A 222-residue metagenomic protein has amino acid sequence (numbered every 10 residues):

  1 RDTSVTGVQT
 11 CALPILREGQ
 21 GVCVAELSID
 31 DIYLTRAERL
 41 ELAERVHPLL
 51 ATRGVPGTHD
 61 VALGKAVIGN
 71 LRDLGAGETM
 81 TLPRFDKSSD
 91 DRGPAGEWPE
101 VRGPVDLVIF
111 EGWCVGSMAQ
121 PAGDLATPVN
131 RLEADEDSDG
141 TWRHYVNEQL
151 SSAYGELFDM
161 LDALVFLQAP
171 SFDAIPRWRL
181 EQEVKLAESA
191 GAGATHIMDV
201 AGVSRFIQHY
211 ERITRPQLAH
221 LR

Functional and structural regions predicted by a protein language model:
D2-C11: Single conserved hydrophobic/aromatic residue that forms the stacking wall/gate of nucleotide- or nucleobase-binding
C11, V101-R102, L157: Structural alpha-helical scaffold elements that stabilize or flank donor/cofactor-binding regions in carbohydrate
P14-A25: Post-Walker A helix-loop "phosphate-sensing" segment adjacent to the P-loop in P-loop NTPases
A25-S28, I32-D90: Conserved nucleotide-sensing/catalytic segment adjacent to the nucleotide-binding pocket in NTP-handling enzymes
G77-E78, P104-V108, A163: Loop/turn-to-beta-strand initiation segments
D91-R102: Glycine-rich phosphate/ribose-binding loops and adjacent secondary-structure elements that form binding surfaces
V108-C114: Switch II (G3) loop of P-loop NTPases
C114-R222: Conserved NTP phosphate-binding and transfer environment spanning the P-loop NTPase/kinase superfamily
